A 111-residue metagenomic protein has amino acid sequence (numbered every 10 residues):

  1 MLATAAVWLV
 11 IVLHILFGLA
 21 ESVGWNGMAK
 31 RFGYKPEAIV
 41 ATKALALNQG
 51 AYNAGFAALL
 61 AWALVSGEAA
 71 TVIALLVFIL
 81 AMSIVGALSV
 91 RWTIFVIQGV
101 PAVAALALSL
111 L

Functional and structural regions predicted by a protein language model:
M1-V23: N-terminal signal-anchor transmembrane alpha helix
L2-L9, Y52, A74, T93 (+1 more regions): Alpha-helical transmembrane segments of integral membrane proteins
V10, Q49-A61, Q98-A102: Core segments of transmembrane alpha-helices that mediate helix-helix packing or line hydrophobic substrate/ligand
I11-L13, M28, I39, T71-A74 (+1 more regions): A charge-rich, low-complexity, intrinsically flexible signal that marks solvent-exposed coils, linkers, repeats
S22-T42: Cytosolic, membrane-interface loops and tails of multi-pass inner-membrane proteins
P36-A54: Membrane interfacial helix-start motif at the N-side
L59-V100, L108-L111: Transmembrane helix-loop-helix
